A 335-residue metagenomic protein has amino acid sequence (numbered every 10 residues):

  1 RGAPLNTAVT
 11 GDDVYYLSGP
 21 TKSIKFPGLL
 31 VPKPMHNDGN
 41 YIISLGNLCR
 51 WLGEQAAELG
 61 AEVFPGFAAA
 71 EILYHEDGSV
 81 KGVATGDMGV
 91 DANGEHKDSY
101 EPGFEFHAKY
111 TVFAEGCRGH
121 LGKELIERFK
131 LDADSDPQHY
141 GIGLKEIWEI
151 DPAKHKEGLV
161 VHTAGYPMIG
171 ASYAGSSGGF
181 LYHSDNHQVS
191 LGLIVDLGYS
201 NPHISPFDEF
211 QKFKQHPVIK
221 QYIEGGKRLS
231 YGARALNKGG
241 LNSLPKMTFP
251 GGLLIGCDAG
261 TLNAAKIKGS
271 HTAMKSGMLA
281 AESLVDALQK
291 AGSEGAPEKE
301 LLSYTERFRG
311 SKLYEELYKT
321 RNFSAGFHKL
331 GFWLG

Functional and structural regions predicted by a protein language model:
R1-K22: N-terminal FAD cofactor-binding segment of flavoenzymes
S23-L45, E54, I194-D196: Helix-loop-beta segment of a Rossmann-like dinucleotide-binding subdomain
I42, G178, D258-H271: Glycine-rich phosphate/pyrophosphate-binding beta-alpha loops
G46, R50-W51, Q55-Q221, L279 (+1 more regions): Predominantly flavin-linked oxidoreductase catalytic cores and closely associated redox partners
S135, N201-I204, S243-K246, A264-T272 (+2 more regions): Alpha-helix capping and helix-loop boundary segments enriched in small/acidic/polar residues
G165, Q221-N242: Flavin (FAD/FMN) cofactor-binding core of flavoprotein oxidoreductases
A233-A264: FAD-binding beta-loop-beta segment adjacent to the flavin cofactor pocket
G260-K266, M278, E282-F332: Active-site-proximal substrate-binding core of FAD-dependent oxidoreductases
